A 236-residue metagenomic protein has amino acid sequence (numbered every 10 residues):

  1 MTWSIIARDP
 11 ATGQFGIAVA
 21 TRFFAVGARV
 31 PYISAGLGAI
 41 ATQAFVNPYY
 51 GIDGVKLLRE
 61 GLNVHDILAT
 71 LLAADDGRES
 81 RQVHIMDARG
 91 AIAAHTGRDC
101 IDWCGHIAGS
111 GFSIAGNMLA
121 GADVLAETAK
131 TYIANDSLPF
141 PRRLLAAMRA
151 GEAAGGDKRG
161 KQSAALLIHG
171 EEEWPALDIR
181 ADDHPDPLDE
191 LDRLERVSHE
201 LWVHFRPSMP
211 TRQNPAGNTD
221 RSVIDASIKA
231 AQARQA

Functional and structural regions predicted by a protein language model:
M1-A236: N-terminal nucleophile
